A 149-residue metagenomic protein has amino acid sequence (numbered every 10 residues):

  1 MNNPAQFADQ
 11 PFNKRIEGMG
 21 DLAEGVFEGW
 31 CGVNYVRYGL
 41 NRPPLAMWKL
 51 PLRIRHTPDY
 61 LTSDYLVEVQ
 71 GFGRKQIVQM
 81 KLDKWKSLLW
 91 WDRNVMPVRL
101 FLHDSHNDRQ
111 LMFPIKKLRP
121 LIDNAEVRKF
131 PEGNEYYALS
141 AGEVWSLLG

Functional and structural regions predicted by a protein language model:
M1-K49: Acidic-basic catalytic patches of nuclease active cores, encompassing PD-(D/E)XK and other metal-cofactor nuclease
G32-V33, T62-Y65, D92-P97: Short glycine/proline-enriched coil/turn segments at helix->beta-strand junctions
G39, L66-E68, R99-H103: A structural signal for short, well-ordered beta-strand segments and their strand-loop junctions that often border
L45-D59: Charged, often glycine-rich, active-site loop that binds/positions anionic groups
P58-R74: Conserved catalytic cores of phosphodiester-cleaving nucleases, focusing on short active-site segments
G73-W85: Active-site-adjacent loop/helix micro-motif of nuclease/hydrolase catalytic cores
L89-L118: Nucleic-acid nuclease catalytic cores
L111-G149: Intrinsically disordered, low-complexity terminal regions enriched in charged/polar residues
